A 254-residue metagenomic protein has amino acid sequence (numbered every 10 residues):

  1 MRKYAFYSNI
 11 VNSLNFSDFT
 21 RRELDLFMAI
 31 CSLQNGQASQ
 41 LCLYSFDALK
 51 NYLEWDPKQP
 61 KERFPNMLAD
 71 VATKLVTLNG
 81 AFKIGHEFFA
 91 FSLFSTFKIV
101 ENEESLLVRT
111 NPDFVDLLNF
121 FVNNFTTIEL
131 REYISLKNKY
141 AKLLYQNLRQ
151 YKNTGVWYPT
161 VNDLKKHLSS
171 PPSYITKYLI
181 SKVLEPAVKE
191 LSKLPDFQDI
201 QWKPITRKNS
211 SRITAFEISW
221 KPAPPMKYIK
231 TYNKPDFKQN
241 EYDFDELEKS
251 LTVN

Functional and structural regions predicted by a protein language model:
M1-N254: Charged, alpha-helix-forming regions
